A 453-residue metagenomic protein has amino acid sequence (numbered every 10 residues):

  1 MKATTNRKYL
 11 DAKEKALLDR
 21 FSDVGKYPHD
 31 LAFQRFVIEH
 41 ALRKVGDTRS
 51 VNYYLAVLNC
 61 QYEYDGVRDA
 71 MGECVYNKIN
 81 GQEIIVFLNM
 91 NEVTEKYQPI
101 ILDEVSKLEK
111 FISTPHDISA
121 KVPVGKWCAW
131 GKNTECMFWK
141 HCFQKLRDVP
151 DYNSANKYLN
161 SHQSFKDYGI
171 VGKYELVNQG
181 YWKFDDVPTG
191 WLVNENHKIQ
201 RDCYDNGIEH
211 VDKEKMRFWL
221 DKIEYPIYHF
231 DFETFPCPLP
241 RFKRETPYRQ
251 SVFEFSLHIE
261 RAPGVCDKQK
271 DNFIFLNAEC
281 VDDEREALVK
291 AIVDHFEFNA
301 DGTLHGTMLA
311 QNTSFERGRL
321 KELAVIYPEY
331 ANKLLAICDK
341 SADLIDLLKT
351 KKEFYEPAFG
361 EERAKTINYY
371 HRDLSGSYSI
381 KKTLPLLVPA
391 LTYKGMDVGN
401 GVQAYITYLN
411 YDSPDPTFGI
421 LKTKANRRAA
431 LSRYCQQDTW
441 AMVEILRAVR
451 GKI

Functional and structural regions predicted by a protein language model:
M1, E214-A300: Conserved RNase H-like, two-metal-ion catalytic cores of nucleic-acid enzymes
M1-H29, F33-E224, F230, V443-I453: Accessory terminal regions of nucleic-acid processing enzymes
M1-K13, S106-I112, I259, P263-N272 (+2 more regions): Active-site-adjacent bridging/hinge elements
K13-V105, F273-Q403: Conserved DEDDh/DEDDy metal-dependent 3′-5′ exonuclease domain
V57-C60, K140, I227, F232-P236 (+6 more regions): Short, flexible loop/turn elements at secondary-structure junctions
Y64, Q144-R147, C237-P240, G318-R319: Short helix/loop capping segments that flank catalytic or ligand/cofactor-binding pockets
N153-Y204, H210-V211, K215, C266-T307 (+4 more regions): Terminal, non-catalytic protein-protein interaction segments that mediate quaternary/complex assembly
G180, Y405-I453: Long, compositionally biased intrinsically disordered regions
